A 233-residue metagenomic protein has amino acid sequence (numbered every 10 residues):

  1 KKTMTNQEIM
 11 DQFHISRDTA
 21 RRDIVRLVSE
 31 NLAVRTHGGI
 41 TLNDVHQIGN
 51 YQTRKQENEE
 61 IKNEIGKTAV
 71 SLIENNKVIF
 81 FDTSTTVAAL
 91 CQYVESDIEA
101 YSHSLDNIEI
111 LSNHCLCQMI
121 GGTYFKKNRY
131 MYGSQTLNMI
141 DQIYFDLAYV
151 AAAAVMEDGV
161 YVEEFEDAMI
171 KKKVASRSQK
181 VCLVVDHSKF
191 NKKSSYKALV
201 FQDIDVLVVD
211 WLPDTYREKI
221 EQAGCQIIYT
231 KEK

Functional and structural regions predicted by a protein language model:
K1-Q7, D11-Q12, D18-T83, C91-E95 (+2 more regions): HTH-adjacent hinge/linker in prokaryotic transcriptional regulators
T3-E8, E109-K233: Conserved phosphate- and dinucleotide-binding cores of soluble alpha/beta proteins, encompassing both enzyme active
F13-I15, K180-V181: Short, conserved structural micro-motifs that define repeat-unit consensus positions and nucleotide-binding loops
H14-V25, T41-N43, L90-V94, T123-R129 (+2 more regions): Short N-terminal helix-initiation segments at or just after the protein's N-terminus
T19, R26, T85-V87, D106-N107 (+3 more regions): Alpha-helix capping/helix-boundary segments
Q56, E60, E64, T85 (+4 more regions): Residues at secondary-structure transition points
I79-D82, E99-H103, L183, V206-D210: Short, hydrophobic beta-strand segments that form beta-sheet elements in well-ordered domains
